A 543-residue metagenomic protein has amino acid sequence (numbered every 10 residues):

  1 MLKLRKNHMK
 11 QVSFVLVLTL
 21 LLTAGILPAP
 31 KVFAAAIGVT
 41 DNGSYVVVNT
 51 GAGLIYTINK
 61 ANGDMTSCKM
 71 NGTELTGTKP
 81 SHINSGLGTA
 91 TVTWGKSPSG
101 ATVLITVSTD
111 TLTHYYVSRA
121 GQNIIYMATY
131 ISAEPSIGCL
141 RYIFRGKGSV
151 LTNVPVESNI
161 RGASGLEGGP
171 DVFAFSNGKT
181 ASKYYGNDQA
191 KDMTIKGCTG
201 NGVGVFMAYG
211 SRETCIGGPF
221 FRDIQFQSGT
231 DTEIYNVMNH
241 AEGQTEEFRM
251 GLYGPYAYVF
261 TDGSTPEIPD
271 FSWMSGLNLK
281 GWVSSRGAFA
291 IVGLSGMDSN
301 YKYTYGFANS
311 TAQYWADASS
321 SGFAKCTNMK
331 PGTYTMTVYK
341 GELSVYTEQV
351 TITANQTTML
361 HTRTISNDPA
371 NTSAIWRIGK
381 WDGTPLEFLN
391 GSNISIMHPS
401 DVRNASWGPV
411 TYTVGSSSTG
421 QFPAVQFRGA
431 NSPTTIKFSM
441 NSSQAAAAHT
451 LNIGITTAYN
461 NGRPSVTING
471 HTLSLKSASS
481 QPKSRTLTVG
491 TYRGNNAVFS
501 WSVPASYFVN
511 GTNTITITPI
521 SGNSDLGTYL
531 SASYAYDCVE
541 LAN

Functional and structural regions predicted by a protein language model:
T40, G77-A128, R141: Extended, loop-rich substrate-binding clefts of extracytoplasmic carbohydrate-active enzymes
Y116-G162: Acidic (Asp/Glu-rich), glycine- and aromatic
K147-L252: A contiguous, surface-exposed recognition patch within enzymatic or periplasmic domains that forms
L277-T304: Structural motif
S299-S321, G341: Short amphipathic beta-strand segments in non-cytosolic proteins
P331-L343: A short, solvent-exposed beta-strand micro-motif common in secreted/extracellular proteins
E342-D368: Structured interaction patches on ligand/partner-binding surfaces of diverse proteins
N431-P433, N441-A446, G454-N543: Beta-strand-rich ligand-recognition modules
